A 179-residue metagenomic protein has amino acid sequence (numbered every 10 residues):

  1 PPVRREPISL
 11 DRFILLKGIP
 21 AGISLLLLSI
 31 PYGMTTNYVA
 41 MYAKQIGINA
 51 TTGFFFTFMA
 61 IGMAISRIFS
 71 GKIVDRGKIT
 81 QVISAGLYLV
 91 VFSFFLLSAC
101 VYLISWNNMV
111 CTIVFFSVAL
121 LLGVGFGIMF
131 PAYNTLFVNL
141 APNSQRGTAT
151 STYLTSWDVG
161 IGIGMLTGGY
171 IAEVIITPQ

Functional and structural regions predicted by a protein language model:
P2-L25: Juxtamembrane intracellular "pre-TM" segments in multi-pass secondary transporters
K17-F56: Extracytoplasmic gate region of multi-pass secondary transporters
V39, I128-A141: Intracellular juxtamembrane helix-capping segments at the cytosolic ends of symmetry-related transmembrane helices
N49-A50, N143-Y153: Loop-to-transmembrane helix entry/capping segments in MFS-fold secondary transporters and related SLC/MFSD carriers
S66-I79, A172-E173: Helix-to-loop junctions at the C-terminal end of transmembrane segments in multipass secondary transporters
R76-Y88: Cytoplasmic membrane-interface "Motif A"-like loop-to-helix N-cap segments of 12-TM Major Facilitator Superfamily
L89-N108: C-terminal ends and interior cores of transmembrane alpha-helices in multi-pass membrane transporters/permeases
Y170-Q179: A membrane-interface helix-boundary motif in multi-pass transporters
